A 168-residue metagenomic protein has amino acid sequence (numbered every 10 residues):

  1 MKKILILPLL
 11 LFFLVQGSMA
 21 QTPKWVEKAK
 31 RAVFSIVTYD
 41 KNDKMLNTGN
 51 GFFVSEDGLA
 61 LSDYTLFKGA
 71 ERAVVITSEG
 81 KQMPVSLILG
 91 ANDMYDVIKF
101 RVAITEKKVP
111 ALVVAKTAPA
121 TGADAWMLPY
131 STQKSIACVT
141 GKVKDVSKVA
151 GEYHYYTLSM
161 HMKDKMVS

Functional and structural regions predicted by a protein language model:
I4-L14: Sec-dependent N-terminal signal peptides
V15-A20: Sec/Tat signal peptide C-region and signal peptidase I cleavage site
Q21-P23, Y39-D57, D63, Q82-P84 (+1 more regions): A conserved glycine-rich beta-strand in the N-terminal activation segment of trypsin-fold
A29, K44-N47, G51, K68 (+4 more regions): Solvent-exposed, acidic/flexible segments
A29-D40, A103-A111, S135-S168: Active-site region of chymotrypsin-like
A32, N50-F52, P84-L87, V139-K142: Residues located in well-ordered beta-strands
S55-L128, Q133-A137, E152-Y155: Conserved active-site neighborhood of the chymotrypsin/trypsin-like protease fold
